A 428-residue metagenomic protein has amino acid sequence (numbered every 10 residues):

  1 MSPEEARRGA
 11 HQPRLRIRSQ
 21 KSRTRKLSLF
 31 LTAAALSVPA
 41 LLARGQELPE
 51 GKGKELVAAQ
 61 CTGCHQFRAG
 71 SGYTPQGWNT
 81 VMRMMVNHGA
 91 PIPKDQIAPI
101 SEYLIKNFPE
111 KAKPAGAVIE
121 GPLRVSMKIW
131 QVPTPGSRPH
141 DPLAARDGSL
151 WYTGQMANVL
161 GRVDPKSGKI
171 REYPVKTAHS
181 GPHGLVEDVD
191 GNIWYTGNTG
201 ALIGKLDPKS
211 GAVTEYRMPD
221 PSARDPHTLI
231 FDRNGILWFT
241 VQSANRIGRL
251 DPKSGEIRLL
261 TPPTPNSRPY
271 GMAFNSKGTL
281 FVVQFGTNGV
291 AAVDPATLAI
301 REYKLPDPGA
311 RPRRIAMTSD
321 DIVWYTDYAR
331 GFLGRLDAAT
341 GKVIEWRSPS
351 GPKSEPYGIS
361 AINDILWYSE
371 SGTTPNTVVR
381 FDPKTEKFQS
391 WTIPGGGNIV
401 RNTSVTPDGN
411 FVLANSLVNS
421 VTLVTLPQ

Functional and structural regions predicted by a protein language model:
L41-L56, N87: Electrostatic cytochrome c docking/interface patches
V57-R68, I100, L104: The canonical Cys-X-X-Cys-His
H88-A117, G191, F411: C-terminal capping alpha-helices of c-type cytochrome domains
K128-N158: Beta-strand-rich domains and repeat architectures in extracellular enzymes and scaffolds, especially beta-propellers
P135-D147, A178-D190, P221-N234, T264-K277 (+5 more regions): Beta-rich, blade/repeat-based domains predominating in secreted/periplasmic proteins but also intracellular
L150-M156, I193-T199, L237-S243, L280-G286 (+3 more regions): Conserved beta-strand positions in repeat-built beta-propeller and related beta-rich domains
D164-G168, D207-G211, D251-G255, D294-L298 (+3 more regions): Short loop/turn segments that connect beta-strands within beta-propeller blades
G397-Q428: Blade-level signature of beta-propeller repeat domains, shared across WD40, Kelch, NHL, RCC1 and BNR/Asp-box propellers
